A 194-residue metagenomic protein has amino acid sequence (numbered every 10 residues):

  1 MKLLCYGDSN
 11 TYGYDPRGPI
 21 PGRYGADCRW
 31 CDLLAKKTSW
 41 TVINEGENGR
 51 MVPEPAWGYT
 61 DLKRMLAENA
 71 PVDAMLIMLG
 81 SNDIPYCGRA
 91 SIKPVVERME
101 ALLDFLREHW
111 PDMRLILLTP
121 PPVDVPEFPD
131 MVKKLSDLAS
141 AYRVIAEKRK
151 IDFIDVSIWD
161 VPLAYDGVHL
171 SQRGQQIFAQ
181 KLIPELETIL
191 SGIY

Functional and structural regions predicted by a protein language model:
M1-E47, M51-P53, K63-A67, Q176: Serine-esterase "nucleophile elbow" of acetyl-processing enzymes
D32, K37, T60-Y194: Alpha-helical cap/lid subdomain in secreted, periplasmic, or secretory-pathway luminal O-acyl-processing enzymes
V52-E54, A164-Y165: Short Asp/Glu-rich motifs
